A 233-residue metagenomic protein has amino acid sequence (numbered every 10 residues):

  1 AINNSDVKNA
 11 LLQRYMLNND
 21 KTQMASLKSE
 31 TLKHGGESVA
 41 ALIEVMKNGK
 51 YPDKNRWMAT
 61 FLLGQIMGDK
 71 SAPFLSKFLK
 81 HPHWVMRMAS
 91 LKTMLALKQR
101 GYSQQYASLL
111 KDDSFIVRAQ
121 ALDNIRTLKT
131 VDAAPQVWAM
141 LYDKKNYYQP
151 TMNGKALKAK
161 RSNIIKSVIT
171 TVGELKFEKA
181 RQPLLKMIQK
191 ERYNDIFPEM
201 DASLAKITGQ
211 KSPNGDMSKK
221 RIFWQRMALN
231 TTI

Functional and structural regions predicted by a protein language model:
I2-R14, G35-K47, G68-K80, Q99-K111 (+3 more regions): Amphipathic alpha-helical scaffolding segments comprising HEAT/armadillo-like alpha-solenoid repeats
N19-D20, K50-P52, P82-H83, D113-S114 (+3 more regions): Short inter-helical turns and helix N-cap capping residues of alpha-solenoid HEAT/ARM repeat scaffolds
D20-N55: N-terminal, post-signal-peptide region of Sec/Tat-exported proteins
Q23-L27, A59, S90, A121 (+2 more regions): Conserved hydrophobic register position within alpha-solenoid helical repeats
Q23-M24, R56, R87, R118 (+4 more regions): Residue-level detector of extended alpha-helical repeat arrays and alpha-solenoid scaffolds
N163-N214: Extended alpha-helical scaffolding segments
D201-I233: Eukaryotic acidic, Ser/Thr-rich intrinsically disordered low-complexity regions
